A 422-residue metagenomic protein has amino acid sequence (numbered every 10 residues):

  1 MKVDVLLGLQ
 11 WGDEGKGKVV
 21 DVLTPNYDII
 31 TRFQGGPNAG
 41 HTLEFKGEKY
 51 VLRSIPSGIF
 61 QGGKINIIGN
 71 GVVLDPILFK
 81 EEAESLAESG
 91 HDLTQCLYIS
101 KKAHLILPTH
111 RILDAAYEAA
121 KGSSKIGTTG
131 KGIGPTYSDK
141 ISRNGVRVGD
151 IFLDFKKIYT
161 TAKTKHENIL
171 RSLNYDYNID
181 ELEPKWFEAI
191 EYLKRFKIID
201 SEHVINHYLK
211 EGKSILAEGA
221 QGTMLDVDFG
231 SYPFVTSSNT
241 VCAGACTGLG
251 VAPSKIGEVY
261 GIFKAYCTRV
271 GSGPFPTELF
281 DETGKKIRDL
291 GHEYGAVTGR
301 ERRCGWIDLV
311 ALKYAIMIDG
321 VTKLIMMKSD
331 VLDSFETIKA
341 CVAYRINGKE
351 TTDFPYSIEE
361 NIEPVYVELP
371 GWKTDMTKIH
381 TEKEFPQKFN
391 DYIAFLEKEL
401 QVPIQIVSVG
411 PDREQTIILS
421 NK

Functional and structural regions predicted by a protein language model:
M1-K422: Non-transmembrane, aqueous-exposed alpha-helical and coiled segments at domain scale
